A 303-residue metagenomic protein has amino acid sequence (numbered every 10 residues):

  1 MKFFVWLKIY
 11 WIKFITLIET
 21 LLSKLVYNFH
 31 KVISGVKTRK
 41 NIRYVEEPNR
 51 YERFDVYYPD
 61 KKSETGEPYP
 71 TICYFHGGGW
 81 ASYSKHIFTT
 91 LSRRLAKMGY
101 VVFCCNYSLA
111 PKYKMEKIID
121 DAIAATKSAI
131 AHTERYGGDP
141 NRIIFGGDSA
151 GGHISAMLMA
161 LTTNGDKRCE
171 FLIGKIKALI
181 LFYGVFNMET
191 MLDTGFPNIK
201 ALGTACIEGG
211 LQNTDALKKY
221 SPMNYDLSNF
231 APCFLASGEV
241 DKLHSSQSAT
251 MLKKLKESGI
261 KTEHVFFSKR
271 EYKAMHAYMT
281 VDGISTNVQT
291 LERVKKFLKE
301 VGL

Functional and structural regions predicted by a protein language model:
M1-L303: Alpha/beta-hydrolase superfamily serine-hydrolase fold, recognizing
